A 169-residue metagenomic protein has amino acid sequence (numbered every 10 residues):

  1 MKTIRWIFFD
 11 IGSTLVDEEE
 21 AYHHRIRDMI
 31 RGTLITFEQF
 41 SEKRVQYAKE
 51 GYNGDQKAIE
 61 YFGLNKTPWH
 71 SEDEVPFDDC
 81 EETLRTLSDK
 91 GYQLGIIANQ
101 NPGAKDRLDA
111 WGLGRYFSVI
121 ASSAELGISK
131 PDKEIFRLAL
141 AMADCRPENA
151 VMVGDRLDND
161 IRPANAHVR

Functional and structural regions predicted by a protein language model:
K2, W6, S129-D160: Conserved Lys-Pro-Asp/Glu-containing loop-to-beta segment of HAD-superfamily phosphomonoesterases, centered on
K2-K90, K105-D106: N-terminal helical cap/lid subdomain that shapes the substrate entry/recognition surface in HAD-like hydrolases
F9-I11, F117, F136: Conserved hydrophobic/aromatic "anchor" residues that stabilize well-ordered secondary structure elements
S13, P163-A164: Residue preferences within the helical output face of two-component receiver
T33, E81-G95, N99-E125: Substrate-recognition/cap helix-loop segment adjacent to the acidic, metal-dependent catalytic center of Asp-based
P76, N165-R169: A compact, surface-exposed functional segment
Y92, L113, C145, V168-R169: Short phosphate-binding/catalytic loops that engage adenosine nucleotides
